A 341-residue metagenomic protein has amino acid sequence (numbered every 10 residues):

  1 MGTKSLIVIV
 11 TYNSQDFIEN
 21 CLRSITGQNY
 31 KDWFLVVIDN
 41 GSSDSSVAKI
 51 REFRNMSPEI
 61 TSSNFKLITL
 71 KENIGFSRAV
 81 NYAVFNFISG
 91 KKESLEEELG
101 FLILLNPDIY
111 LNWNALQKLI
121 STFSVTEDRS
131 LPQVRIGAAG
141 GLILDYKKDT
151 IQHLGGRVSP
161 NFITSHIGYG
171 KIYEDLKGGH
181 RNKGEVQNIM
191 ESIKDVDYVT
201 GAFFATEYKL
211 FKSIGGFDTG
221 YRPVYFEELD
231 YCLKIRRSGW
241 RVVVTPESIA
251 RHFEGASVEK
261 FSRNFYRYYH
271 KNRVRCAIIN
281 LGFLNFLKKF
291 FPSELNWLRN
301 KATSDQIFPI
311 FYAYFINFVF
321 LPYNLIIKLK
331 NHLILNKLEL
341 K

Functional and structural regions predicted by a protein language model:
R23-D32: Short, acidic, metal-binding catalytic loop of nucleotide-sugar glycosyltransferases
S24, D39-I50, E72: A conserved acidic beta->alpha catalytic loop
R51-N86, G90-E96: Conserved donor nucleotide-binding strand/loop of the catalytic core
T69, I74, R78-N81, I109-Y110 (+3 more regions): Acidic/His-rich active-site region of diverse nucleotide-sugar glycosyltransferases
E96-Y110: Short beta-strand-to-loop acidic/aromatic patch adjacent to the donor-nucleotide binding site
A205, P223-F226, C232, R241-P246 (+2 more regions): Conserved active-site beta-strand element of glycosyltransferases/polysaccharide synthases
R222-P223, R251-N272, D305-P309: Nucleotide-sugar-dependent glycosyltransferase catalytic core
Y268-Y269, G282-K341: Non-catalytic, C-terminal membrane-associated alpha-helical segments of glycosyltransferases
